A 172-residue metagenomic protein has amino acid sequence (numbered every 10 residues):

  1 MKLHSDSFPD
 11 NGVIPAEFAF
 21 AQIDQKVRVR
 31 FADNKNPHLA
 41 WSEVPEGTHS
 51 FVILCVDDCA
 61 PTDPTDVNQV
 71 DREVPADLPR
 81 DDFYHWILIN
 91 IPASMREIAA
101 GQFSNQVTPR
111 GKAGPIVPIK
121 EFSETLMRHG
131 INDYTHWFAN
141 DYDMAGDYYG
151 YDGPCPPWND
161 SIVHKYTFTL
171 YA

Functional and structural regions predicted by a protein language model:
M1-A172: N-terminus-centered regions that define maturation/targeting leaders and the start of the first functional domain
